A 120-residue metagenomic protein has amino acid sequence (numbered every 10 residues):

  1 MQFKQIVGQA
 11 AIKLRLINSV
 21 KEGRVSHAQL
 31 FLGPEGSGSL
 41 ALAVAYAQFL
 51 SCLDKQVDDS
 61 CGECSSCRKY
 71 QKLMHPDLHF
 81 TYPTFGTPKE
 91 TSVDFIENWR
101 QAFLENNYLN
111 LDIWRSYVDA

Functional and structural regions predicted by a protein language model:
Q2-A120: Clamp-loader machinery-focused feature within the broader ASCE/P-loop NTPase space
